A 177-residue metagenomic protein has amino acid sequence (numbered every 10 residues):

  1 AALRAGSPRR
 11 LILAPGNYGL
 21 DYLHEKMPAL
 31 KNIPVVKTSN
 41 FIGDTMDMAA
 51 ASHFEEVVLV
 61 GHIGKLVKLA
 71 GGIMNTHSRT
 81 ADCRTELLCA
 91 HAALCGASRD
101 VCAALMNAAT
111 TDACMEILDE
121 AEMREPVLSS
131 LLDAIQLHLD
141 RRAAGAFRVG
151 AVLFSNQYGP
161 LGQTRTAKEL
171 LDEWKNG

Functional and structural regions predicted by a protein language model:
A1-E55, K65-L66, A70-G177: N-terminal loops that bind phosphate or other acidic moieties and the adjacent beta-alpha structural core
